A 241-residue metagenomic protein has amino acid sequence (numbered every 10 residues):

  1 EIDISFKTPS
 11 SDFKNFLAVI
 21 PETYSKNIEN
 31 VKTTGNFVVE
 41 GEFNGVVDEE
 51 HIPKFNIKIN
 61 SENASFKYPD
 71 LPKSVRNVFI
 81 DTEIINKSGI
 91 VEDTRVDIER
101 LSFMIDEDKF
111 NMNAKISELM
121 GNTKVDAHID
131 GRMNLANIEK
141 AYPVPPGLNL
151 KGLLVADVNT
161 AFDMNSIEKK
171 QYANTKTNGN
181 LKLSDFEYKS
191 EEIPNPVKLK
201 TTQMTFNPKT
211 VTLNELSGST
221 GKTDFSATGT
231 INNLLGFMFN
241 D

Functional and structural regions predicted by a protein language model:
E1-D97, L101, D108-V211, T223-D241: Membrane-proximal interfacial segments on either side of biological membranes
N214: Acidic/polar loop patches that form or flank catalytic/metal-binding clefts of enzymes that bind anionic ligands
